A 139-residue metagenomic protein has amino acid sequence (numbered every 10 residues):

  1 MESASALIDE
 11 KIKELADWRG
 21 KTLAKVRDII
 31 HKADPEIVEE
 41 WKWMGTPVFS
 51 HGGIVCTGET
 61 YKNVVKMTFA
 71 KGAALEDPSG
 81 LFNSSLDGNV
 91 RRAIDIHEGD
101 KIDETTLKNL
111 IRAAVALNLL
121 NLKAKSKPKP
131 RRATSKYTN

Functional and structural regions predicted by a protein language model:
M1-N139: Charge-dense, helix-prone N-terminal extensions
